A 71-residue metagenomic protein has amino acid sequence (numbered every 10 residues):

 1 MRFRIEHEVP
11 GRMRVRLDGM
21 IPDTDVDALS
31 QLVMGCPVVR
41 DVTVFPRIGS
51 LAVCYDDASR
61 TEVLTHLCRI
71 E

Functional and structural regions predicted by a protein language model:
R2, R12, D18-M20, L29-S50 (+1 more regions): Short acidic amphipathic segments
E6-V15, D23-D27, E62-T65: Mature, function-bearing regions of proteins
H7, V42-P46, I70-E71: Conserved short beta-strand edge segments in small beta-sheet-based binding/regulatory domains
D23, V33, D57-T61: Low-complexity, intrinsically disordered regions enriched in charged/polar residues
Y55-E71: Charge-rich, low-aromatic oligomerization/scaffolding segments with amphipathic character
